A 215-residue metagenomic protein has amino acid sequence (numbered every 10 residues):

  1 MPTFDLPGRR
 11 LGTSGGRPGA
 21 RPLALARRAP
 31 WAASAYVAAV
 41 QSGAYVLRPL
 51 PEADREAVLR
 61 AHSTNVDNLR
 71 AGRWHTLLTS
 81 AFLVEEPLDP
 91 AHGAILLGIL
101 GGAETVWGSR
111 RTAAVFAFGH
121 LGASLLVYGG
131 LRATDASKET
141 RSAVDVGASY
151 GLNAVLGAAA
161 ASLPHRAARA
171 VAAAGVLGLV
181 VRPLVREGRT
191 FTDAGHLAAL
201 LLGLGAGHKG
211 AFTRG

Functional and structural regions predicted by a protein language model:
P2-L25: Short, Lys/Arg-rich, polar N-terminal cytosolic tail immediately upstream of the first transmembrane signal-anchor
G19-R60: N-terminal signal-anchor transmembrane alpha helix
R48-R110: N-terminal TM1-TM2 helical hairpin plus the immediately adjacent luminal interfacial "cap"
E85, E139-S149, E187-A199: Interfacial loop-to-helix transition and helix-capping segments at the boundaries of transmembrane helices
L96, E104, S109-A154, A172-V180: Small-polar-interrupted transmembrane alpha-helices in polytopic inner-membrane proteins
G151-R166: Short helix-perturbing small/polar motifs within transmembrane alpha-helices
A167-G215: Terminal transmembrane helical module of multi-pass membrane proteins
